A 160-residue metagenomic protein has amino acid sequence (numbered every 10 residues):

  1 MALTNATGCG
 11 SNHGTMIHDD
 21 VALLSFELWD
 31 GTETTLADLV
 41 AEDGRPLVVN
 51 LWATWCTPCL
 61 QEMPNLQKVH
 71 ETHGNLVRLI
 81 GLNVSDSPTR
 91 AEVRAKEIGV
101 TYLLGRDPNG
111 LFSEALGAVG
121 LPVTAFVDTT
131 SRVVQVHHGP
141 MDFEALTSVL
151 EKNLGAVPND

Functional and structural regions predicted by a protein language model:
M1-L28, T147-K152, A156-D160: N-terminal targeting signals for export/organelle localization
G8-G10, T57-L60: Sequence contexts marking disulfide-bonded cysteines in secreted/extracellular proteins
L24-L47: A short beta-strand-turn-helix
R45-L47, W52-W55, G120: Short pre-active-site segment immediately N-terminal to redox-active cysteine/selenocysteine motifs in thiol-based
V48-N50, G81, F126: Hydrophobic beta-strand core positions in alpha/beta domains
L60-I98, P108-E114: Structural microenvironment flanking redox-active thiols in thiol-disulfide oxidoreductases
V93-V100, R106-P158: Thiol/disulfide oxidoreductase modules built on the thioredoxin-like
